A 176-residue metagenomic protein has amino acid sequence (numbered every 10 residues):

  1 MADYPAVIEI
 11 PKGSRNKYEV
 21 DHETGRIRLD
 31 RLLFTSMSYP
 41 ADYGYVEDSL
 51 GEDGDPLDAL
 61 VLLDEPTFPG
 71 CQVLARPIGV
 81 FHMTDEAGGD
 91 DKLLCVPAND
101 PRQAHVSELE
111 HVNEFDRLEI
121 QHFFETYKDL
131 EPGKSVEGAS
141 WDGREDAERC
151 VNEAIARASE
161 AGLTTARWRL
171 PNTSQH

Functional and structural regions predicted by a protein language model:
M1-H176: Hydrophobic N-terminal alpha-helices or hydrophobic patches in metabolic proteins across all domains of life
